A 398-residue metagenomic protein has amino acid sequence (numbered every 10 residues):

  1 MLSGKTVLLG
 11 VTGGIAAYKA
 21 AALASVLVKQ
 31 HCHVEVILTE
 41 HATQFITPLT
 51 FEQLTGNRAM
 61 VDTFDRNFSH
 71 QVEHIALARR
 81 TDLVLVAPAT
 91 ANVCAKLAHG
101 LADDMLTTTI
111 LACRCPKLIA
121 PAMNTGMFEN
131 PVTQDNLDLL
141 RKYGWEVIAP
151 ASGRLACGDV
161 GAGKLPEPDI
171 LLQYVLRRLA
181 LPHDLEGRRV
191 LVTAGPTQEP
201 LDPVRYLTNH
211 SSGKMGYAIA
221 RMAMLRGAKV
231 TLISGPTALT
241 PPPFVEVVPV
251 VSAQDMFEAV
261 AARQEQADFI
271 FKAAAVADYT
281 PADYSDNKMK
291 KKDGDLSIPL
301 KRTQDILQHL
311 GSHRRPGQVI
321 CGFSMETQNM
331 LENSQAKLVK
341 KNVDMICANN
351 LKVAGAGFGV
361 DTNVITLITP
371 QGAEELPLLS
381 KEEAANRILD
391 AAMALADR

Functional and structural regions predicted by a protein language model:
M1-I119, N124-R398: A cross-family phosphate/adenosyl-ligand binding-site feature
